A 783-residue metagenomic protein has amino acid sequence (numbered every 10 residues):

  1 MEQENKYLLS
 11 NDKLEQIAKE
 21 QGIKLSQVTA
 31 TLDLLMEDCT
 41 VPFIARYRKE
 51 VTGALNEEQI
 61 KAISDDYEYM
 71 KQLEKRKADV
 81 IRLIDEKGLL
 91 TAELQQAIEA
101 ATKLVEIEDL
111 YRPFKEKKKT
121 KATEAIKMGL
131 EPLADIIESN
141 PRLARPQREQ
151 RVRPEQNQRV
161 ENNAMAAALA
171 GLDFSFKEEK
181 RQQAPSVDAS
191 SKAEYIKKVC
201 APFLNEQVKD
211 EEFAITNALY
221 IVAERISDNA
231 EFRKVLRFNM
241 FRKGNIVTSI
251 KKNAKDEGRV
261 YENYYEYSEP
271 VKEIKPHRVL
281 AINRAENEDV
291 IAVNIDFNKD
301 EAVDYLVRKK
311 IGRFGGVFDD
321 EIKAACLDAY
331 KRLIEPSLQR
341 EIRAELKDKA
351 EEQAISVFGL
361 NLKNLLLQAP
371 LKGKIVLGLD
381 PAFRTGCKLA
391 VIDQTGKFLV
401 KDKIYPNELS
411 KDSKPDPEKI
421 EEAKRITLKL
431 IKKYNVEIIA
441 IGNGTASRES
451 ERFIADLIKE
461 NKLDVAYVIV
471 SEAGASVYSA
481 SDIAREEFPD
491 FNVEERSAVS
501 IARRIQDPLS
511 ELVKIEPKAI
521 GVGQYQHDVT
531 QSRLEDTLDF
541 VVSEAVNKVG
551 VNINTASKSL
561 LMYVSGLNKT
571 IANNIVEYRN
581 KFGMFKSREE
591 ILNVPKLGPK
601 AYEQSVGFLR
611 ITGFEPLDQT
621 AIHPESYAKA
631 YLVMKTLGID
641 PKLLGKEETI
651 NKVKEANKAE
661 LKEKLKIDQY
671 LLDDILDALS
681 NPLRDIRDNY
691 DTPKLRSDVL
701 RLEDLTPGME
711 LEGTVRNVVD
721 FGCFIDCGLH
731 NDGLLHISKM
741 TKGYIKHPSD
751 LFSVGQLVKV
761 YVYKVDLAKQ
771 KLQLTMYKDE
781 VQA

Functional and structural regions predicted by a protein language model:
M1-T29, M36: Generic start-of-chain signal for non-secretory N-termini
Q3-K13, K71-L89, E99, E486-M584 (+4 more regions): Long, highly charged, low-complexity intrinsically disordered interaction regions that mediate electrostatic DNA/RNA
K24-E58, D65, Q72: N-terminal cofactor/phosphate-binding cores enriched in small/glycine residues, especially glycine-rich loops such as
D33-L35, P113, E124-K127, A281-A285 (+16 more regions): Replace "in large, NTP-powered and nucleic-acid-processing enzymes" with "in large, NTP-powered factors and other
F43, Q59-K61, Y69, L73-L83 (+4 more regions): Duplex nucleic acid-engaging cores and interfaces of nucleic-acid transaction enzymes
L83, A97, E108-Y111, A285-N298 (+4 more regions): Structured, non-catalytic alpha/beta "coupling" segments that mediate domain-domain communication and provide generic
Q147-A184, I611-F614, D618-A783: Single-stranded RNA-binding regions, centering on S1/OB-family and related RNA-binding modules
F238-N245, L379-F383, G444-E449, V470-V477 (+5 more regions): A glycine-rich phosphate-binding loop feature that marks nucleotide/adenosyl-phosphate handling sites
